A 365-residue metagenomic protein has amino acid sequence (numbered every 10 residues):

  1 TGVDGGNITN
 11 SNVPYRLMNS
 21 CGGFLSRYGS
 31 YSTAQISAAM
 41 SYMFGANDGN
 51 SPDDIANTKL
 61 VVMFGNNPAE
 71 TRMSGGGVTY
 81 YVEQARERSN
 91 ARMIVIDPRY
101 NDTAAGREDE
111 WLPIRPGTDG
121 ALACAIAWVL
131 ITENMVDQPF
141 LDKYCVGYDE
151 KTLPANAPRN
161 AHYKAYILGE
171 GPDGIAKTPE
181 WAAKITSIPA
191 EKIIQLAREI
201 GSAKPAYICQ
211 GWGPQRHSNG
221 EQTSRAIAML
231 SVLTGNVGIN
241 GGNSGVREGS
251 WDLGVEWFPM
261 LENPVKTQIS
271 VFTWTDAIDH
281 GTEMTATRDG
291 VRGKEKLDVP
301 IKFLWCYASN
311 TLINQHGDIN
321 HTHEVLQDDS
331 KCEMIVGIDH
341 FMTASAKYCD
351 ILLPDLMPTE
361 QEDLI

Functional and structural regions predicted by a protein language model:
T1, A206-G211, F303-C306: Short hydrophobic beta-strand segments
T1-D4, S30-Q35, V146-G147: Short, glycine/charge-rich beta-strand/loop segments that flank catalytic centers and engage negatively charged groups
G2-N10, N66: Helix-loop-helix module between adjacent transmembrane segments
T9-M18, Q222: Glycine-rich loop at the start of a catalytic domain that most often binds anionic cofactors/ligands
P14-I96, T103, A121-C124, K184 (+2 more regions): Extended redox/cofactor-interaction regions of prokaryotic respiratory oxidoreductases
R88, R92-I94, R99-A203: Long, well-ordered, tryptophan-enriched scaffold segments
K151-T152, A157-T282: Active-site phosphate/pyrophosphate-binding segments
